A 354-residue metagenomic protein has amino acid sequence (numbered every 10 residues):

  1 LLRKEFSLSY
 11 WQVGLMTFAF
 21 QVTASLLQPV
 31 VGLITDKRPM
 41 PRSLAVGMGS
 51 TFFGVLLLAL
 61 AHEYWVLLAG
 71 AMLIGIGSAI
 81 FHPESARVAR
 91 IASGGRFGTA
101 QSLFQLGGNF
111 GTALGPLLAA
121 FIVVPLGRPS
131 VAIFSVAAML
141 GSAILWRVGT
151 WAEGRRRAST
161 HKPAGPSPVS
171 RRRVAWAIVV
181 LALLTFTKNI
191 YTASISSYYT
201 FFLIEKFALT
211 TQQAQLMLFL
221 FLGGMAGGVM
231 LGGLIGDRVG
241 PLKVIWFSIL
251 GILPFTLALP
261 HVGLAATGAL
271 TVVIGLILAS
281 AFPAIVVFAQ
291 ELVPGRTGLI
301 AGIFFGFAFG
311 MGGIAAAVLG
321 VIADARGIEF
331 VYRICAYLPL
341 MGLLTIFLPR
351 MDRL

Functional and structural regions predicted by a protein language model:
S7, P39, L60-W65, G94 (+3 more regions): Helix-breaking motifs and short loop linkers at transmembrane-helix boundaries and internal kinks in secondary membrane
Q21-P29, A113, L222-M230, G312-G313: Residue-level signature of mid-helix packing/kink "hotspots" within the transmembrane helices of 12-pass Major
L26-W65: Conserved MFS/SLC helix-loop-helix module at the cytosolic interface between two early adjacent transmembrane helices
R42-L57, K243-L257, A336: Structural signature of the two symmetry-related core transmembrane helices
G70-G107: Cytoplasmic helix-loop-helix junction between adjacent transmembrane helices in 12-TM secondary transporters
F104-W151: Helix-loop-helix hairpin linking two adjacent transmembrane segments in secondary transporters
W176-L222, A226: Extracytoplasmic gate region of multi-pass secondary transporters
V239-I285: C-terminal transmembrane helical hairpin of 12-TM major facilitator-type secondary transporters
